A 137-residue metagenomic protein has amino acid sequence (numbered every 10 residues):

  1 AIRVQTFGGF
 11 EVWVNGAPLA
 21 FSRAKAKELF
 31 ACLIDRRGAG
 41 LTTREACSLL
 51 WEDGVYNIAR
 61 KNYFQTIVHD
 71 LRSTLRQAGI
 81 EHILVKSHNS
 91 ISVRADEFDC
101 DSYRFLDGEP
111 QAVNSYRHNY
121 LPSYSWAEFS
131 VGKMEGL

Functional and structural regions predicted by a protein language model:
A1-L137: Intrinsically disordered, low-complexity protein-interaction/activation regions
